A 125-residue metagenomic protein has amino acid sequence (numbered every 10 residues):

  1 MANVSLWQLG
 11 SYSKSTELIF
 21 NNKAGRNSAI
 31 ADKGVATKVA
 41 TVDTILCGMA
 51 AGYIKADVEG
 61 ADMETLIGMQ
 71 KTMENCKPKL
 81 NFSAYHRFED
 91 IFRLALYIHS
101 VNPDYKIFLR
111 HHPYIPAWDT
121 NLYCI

Functional and structural regions predicted by a protein language model:
M1-I125: Phosphate/nucleotide-binding beta-alpha loop and adjacent structural elements of enzyme active sites
